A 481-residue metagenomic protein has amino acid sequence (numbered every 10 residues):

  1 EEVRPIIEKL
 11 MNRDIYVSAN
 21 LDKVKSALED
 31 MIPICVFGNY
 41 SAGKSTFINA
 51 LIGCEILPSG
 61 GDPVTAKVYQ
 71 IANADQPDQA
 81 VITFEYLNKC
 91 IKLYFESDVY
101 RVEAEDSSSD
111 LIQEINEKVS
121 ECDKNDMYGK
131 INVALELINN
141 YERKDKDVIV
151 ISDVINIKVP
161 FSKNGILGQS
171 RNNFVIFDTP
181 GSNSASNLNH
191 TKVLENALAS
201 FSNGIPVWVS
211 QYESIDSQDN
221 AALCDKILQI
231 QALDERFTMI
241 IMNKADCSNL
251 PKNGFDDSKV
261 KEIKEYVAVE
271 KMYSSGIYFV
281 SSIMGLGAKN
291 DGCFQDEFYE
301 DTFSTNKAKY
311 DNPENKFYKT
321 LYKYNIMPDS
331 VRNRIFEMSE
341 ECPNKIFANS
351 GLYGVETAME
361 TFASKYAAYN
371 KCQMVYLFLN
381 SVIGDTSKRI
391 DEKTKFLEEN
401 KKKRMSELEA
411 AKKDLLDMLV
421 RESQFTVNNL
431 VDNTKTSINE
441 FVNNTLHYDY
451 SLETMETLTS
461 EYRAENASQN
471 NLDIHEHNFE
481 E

Functional and structural regions predicted by a protein language model:
E8, D14-I15, N20-R334, C342-Y366: Globular "head" domains of long coiled-coil molecular machines
N12-I15, S120, D126, N325 (+4 more regions): Short, flexible coil/linker elements and helix-boundary hinge sites characteristic of intrinsically disordered
G43-K44, A66-I71, N189, E195 (+14 more regions): A sequence-level detector of short, solvent-exposed, charge-rich linear segments
K244, F378, E461: Short acidic/histidine-centered micro-motifs embedded in hydrophobic/aromatic stretches that mark compact functional
S330-S350, T361-N400: C-terminal helical "lid" subdomain and adjoining coupling/linker elements of P-loop NTPases
G384-E481: A non-catalytic, extended alpha-helical scaffold characteristic of dynamin-superfamily P-loop GTPases
